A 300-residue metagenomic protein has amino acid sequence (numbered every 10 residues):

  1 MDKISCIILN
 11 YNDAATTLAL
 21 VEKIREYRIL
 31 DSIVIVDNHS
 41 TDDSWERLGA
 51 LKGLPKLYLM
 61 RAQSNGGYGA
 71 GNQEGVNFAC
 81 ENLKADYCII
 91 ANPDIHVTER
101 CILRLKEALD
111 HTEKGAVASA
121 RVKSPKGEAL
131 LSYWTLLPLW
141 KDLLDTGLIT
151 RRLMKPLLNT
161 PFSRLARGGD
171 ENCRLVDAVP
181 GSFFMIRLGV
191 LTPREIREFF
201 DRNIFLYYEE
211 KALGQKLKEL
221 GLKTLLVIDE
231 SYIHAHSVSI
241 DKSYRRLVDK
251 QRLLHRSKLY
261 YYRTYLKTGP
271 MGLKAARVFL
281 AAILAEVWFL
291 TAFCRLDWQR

Functional and structural regions predicted by a protein language model:
A14, K23, D37-E46, S64: A conserved acidic beta->alpha catalytic loop
E22-D31: Short, acidic, metal-binding catalytic loop of nucleotide-sugar glycosyltransferases
A62-N82: Glycine-rich, basic loop-to-helix element that forms the pyrophosphate-binding segment of sugar-nucleotide handling
K84-H96: Short beta-strand-to-loop acidic/aromatic patch adjacent to the donor-nucleotide binding site
T98-Y133: Conserved donor NDP-sugar-binding/catalytic core segment of glycosyltransferases
L137-V176: Short, flexible, basic/aromatic active-site loop/helix in glycosyltransferases
G169-S231: A short, conserved alpha-helix in the catalytic core of glycosyltransferases
G214-W298: Active-site-adjacent helix/loop segment of glycosyltransferases that harbors family-specific signature motifs
